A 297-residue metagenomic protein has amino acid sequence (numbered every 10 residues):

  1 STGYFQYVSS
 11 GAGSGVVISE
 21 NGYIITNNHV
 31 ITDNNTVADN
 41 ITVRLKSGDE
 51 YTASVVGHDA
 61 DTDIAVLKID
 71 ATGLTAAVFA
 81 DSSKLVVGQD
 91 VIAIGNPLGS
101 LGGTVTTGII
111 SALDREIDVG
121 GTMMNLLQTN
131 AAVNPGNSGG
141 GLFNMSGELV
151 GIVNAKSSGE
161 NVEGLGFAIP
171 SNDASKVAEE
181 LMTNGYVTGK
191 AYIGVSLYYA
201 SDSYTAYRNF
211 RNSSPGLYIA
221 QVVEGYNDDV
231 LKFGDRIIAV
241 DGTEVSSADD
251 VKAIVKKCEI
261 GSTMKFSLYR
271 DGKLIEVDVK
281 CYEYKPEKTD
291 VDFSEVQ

Functional and structural regions predicted by a protein language model:
S1-Y207, S214, K256-E259, E283-Q297: Serine-dependent protease modules
I24-N28, N227-D249: Conserved PDZ fold ligand-binding element
E50, L274-E276: A structural signal for beta-strand boundary/capping segments at domain termini and interdomain linkers
A71-A76, I219-Q221, V245-A248: Short, structured beta-strand/loop micro-motifs enriched in basic residues and often containing a Trp
S138-G139, D202-F210, V222-R236: PDZ/PDZ-like domain micro-motif
R236, K252-I260: Helical hairpin unit composed of two closely spaced alpha helices linked by a short loop
S262-M264, I275: Exposed beta-strand face motif in extracellular beta-rich ectodomains
